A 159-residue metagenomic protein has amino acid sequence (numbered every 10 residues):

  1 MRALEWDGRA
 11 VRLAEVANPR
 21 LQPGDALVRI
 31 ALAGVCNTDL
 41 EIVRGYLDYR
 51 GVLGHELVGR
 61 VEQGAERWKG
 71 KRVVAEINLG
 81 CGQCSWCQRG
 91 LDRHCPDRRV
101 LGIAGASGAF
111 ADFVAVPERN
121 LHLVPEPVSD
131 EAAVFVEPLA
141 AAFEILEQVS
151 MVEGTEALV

Functional and structural regions predicted by a protein language model:
M1-L4, A26: Short structural boundary motif marking the start of a folded domain
A3-V11: Extracellular beta-rich ligand/substrate-recognition surface
V11, A26, L121-H122: Hydrophobic residues embedded in beta-strands of well-ordered beta-sheets
R12, Q22, K69, A109-F110 (+1 more regions): A generic structural signal for well-ordered coil/turn residues at beta-strand boundaries that shape enzyme active-site
A17-A33, V43-Q88, P125-P127: Glycine-rich beta-strand-centered segment in the early N-terminal region that forms part of a ligand/cofactor-binding
T38-I42: Cytochrome P450 core scaffold surrounding the K-helix E-X-X-R motif and the conserved "meander" helix-loop region
K71-V73, E156-V159: Conserved PLP-anchoring active-site segment centered on the Schiff-base-forming lysine
C81-L158: NAD(P)H dinucleotide-binding glycine-rich loop of Rossmann-like/cofactor-binding domains, especially the beta1-alpha1
